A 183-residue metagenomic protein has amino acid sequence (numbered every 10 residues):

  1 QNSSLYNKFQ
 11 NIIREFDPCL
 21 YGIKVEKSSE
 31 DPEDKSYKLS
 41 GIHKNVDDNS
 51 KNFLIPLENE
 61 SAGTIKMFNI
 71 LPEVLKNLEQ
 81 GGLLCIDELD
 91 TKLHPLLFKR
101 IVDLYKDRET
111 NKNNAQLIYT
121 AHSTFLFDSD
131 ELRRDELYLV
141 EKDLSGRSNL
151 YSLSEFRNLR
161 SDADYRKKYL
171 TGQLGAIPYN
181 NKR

Functional and structural regions predicted by a protein language model:
Q1-N69, E79: Phosphate-coordinating catalytic segments in nucleotide- and nucleic-acid-processing enzymes
S29, G41-H43, N49, K99-R183: C-terminal lobe/lid and adjacent interdomain/linker elements of RecA-like ASCE P-loop ATPase modules
M67-F68, E73, L104, T120: Phosphate-binding glycine-rich loops of NTP-binding sites
I70, L96-L97: Acidic donor-diphosphate engagement hotspot in glycosyltransferases and nucleotidyltransferases that stabilizes
V74-G82: Short basic/glycine-enriched coil/helix segment immediately N-terminal to the Walker B
G82-L84, L117: Generic beta-sheet signal
D87-L89: Walker B catalytic acidic pair
T91-P95: Conserved D-loop-proximal element of ABC-family nucleotide-binding domains
